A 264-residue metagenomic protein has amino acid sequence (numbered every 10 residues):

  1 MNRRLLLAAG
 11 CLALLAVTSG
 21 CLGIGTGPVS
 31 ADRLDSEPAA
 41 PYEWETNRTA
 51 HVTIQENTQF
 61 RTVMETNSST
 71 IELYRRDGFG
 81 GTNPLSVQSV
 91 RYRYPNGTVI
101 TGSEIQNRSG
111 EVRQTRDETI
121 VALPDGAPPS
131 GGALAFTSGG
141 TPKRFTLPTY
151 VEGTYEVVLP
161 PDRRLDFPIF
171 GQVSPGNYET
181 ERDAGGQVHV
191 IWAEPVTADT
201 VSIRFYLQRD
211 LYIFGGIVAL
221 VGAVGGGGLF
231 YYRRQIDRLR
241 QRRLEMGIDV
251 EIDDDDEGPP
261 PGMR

Functional and structural regions predicted by a protein language model:
M1-L85, D254-M263: N-terminal pre-first-transmembrane soluble regions of secretory-pathway and organelle membrane proteins
M1-P28, G185-R264: Hydrophobic alpha-helical segments
G27, R93-T101, R108, V218-G225: Structured, soluble extracytoplasmic/luminal domains of envelope-associated proteins
A50-I54, E104-T115, S174-D183: Short, exposed beta-strand/loop patches in secreted or surface proteins that constitute
Q59-E65, E72, Q114-G126, G186-P195 (+1 more regions): Generic recognition of long tandem-repeat/solenoid scaffolds
I71-I100, T154-V158: Extended low-complexity, serine/threonine- and proline-enriched intrinsically disordered segments
P95-F167: Membrane-proximal low-complexity regions enriched in glycine and acidic/polar residues
P124-D125, K143-I213, I217-A219: Intrinsically disordered, low-complexity linkers and stems that provide flexible hinges in membrane-associated
